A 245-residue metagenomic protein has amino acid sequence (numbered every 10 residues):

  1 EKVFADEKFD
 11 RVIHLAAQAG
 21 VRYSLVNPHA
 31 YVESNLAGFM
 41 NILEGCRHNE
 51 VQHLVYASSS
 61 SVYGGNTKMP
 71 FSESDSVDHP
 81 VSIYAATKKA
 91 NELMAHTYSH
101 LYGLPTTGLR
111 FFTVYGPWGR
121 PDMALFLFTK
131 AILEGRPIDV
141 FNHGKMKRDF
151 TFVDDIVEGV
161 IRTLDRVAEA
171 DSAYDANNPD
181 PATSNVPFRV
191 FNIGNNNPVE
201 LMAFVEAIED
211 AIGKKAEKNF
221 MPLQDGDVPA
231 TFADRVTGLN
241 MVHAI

Functional and structural regions predicted by a protein language model:
E1-V114, V199: N-terminal Rossmann-like NAD(P)+-binding domain of SDR-like oxidoreductases, especially those catalyzing
G20, S59, T67, A124 (+3 more regions): Activation loop
L36-E44, D122, D154-V157, I161: Conserved active-site region of classical short-chain dehydrogenase/reductase
V62-Y63, V114-G116, M146, I156: Conserved sequence/active-site signature of Rossmann-fold short-chain dehydrogenase/reductase
G65-T67, P117-G119, M123, T237: Short beta-loop-alpha junction of Rossmann-like oxidoreductase domains
A90, M94, Y98, F128 (+2 more regions): Hydrophobic alpha-helix immediately C-terminal to the catalytic Tyr-X-X-X-Lys motif of short-chain
K130-I245: C-terminal substrate-binding subdomain of Rossmann-fold SDR/epimerase-dehydratase oxidoreductases
